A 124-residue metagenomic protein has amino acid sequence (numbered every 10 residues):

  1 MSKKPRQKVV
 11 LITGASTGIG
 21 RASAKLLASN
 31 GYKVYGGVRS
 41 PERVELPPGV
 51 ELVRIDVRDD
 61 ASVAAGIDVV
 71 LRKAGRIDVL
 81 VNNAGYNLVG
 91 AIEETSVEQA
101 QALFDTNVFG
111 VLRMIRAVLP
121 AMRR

Functional and structural regions predicted by a protein language model:
S16-T17: Conserved glycine-rich cofactor-binding loop
P48-A61: Rossmann-fold cofactor-recognition segment
L52, T95, L103-F104: A hydrophobic alpha-helix adjacent to the NAD(P)-binding/active-site core of NAD(P)-dependent oxidoreductases, strongly
R58-K73: Conserved Rossmann-fold cofactor-binding substructure of NAD(P)-dependent oxidoreductases
V69-N82, L88: A glycine-rich helix->loop->beta "capping" turn within Rossmann-like NAD(P)(H)-dependent oxidoreductase domains
A91-I92, Q99-Q101: Substrate-binding pocket helix/loop in short-chain dehydrogenase/reductase
I115-R116: A short, exposed helix-loop element centered on a Lys and neighboring polar residues
